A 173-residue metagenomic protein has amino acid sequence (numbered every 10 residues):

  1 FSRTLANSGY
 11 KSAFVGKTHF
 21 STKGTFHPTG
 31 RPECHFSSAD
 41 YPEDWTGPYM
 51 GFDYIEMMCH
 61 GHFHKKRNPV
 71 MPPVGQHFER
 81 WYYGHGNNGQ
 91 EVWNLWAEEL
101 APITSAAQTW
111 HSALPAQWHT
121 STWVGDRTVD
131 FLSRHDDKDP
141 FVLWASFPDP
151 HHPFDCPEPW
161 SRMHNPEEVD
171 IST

Functional and structural regions predicted by a protein language model:
F1-T173: Formylglycine-dependent sulfatase
